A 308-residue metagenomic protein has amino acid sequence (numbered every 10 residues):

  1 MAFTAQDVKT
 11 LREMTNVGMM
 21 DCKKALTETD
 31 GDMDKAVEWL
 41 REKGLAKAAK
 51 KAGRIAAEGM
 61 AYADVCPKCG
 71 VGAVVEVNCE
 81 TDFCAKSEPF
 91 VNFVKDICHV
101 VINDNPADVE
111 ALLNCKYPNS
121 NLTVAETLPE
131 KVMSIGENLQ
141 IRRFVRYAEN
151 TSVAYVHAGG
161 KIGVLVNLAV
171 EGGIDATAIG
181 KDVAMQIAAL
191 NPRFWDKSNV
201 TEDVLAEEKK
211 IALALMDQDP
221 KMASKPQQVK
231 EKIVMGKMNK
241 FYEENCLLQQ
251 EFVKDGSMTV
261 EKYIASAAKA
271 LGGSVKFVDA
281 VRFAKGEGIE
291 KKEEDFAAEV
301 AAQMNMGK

Functional and structural regions predicted by a protein language model:
A2-K308: N-terminal assembly/interaction segments in proteins that build large macromolecular machines
